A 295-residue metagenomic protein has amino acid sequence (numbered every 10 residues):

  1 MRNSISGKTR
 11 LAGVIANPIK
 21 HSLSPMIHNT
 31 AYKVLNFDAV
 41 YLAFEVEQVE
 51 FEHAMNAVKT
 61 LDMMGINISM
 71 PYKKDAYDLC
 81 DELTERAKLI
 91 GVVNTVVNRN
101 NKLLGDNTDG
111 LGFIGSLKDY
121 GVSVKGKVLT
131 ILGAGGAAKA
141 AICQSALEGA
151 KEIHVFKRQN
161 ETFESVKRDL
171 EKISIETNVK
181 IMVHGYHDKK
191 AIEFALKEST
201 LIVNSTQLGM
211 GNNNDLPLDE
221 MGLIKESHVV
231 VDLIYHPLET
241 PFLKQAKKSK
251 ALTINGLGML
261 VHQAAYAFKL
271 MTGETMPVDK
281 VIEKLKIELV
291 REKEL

Functional and structural regions predicted by a protein language model:
R2-Y120: Phosphate/diphosphate ligand-binding glycine-rich loop within oxidoreductases
I5-S6, V124-K125, L147, L218-S227: Short, conserved loop/helix-junction motifs that constitute active-site signature segments in enzyme catalytic cores
A16, N107, G126-L147, K157: Glycine-rich adenosine-cofactor-binding loop
P18, R158-E161, H236: Residues in the short beta-alpha loop(s) of Rossmann-like NAD(P)-binding domains
L147-E152, S249-L252: Conserved S-adenosyl-L-methionine
A150-E176: NAD(P)-binding Rossmann-fold cofactor-contacting core
V179-T253: Rossmann-like adenosine-cofactor binding region
V229, L233-L295: Adenosine-phosphate binding glycine-rich loop
